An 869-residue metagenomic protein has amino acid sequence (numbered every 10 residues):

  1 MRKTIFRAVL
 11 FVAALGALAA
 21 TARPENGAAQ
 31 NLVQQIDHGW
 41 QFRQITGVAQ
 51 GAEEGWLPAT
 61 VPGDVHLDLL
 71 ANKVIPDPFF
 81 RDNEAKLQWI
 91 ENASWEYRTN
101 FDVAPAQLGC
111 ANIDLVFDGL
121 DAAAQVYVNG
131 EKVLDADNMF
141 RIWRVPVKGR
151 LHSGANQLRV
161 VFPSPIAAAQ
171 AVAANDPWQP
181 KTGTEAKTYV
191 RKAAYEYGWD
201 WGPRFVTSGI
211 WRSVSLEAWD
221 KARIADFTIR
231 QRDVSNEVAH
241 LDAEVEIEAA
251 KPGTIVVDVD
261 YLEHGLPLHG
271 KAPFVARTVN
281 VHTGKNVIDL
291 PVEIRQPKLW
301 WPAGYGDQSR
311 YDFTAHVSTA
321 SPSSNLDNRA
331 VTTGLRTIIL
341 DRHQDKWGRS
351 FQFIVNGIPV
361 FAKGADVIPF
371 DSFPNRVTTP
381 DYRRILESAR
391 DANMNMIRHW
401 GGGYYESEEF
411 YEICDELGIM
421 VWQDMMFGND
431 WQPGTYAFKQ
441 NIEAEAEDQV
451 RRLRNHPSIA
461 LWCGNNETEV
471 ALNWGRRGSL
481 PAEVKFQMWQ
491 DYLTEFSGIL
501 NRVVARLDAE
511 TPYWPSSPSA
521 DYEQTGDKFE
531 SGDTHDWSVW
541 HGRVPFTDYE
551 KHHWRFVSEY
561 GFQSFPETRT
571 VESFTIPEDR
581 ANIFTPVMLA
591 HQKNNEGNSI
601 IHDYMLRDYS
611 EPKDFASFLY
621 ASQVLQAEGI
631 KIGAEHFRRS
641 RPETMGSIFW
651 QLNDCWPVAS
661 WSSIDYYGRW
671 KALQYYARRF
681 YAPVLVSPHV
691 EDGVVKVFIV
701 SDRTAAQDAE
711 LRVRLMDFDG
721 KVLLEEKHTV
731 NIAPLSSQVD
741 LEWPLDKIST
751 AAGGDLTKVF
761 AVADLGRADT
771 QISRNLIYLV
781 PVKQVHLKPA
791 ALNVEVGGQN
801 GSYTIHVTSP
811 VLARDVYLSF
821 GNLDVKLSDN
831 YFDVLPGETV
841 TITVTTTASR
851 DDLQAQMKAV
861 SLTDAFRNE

Functional and structural regions predicted by a protein language model:
M1-F11, A19-M396, R639-S640, R669 (+1 more regions): Secreted/periplasmic carbohydrate-active enzymes, especially glycoside hydrolases
L32-D37, Q41-Q50, T60, Y195 (+6 more regions): Substrate-binding clefts and catalytic carboxylate motifs of secreted carbohydrate-active enzymes
I45, P163, W219, G402 (+4 more regions): Flexible loop residues that form catalytic and substrate-binding hotspots at small-molecule/glycan-binding clefts
E131, W400, M426, G561 (+1 more regions): Anionic group-transfer/hydrolysis microenvironments
F140-V147, V161, I166-A167, A171 (+6 more regions): Active-site mouth of glycoside hydrolases
L386, V450, N501, Q623 (+4 more regions): Generic hydrophobic alpha-helical scaffold/packing signal
